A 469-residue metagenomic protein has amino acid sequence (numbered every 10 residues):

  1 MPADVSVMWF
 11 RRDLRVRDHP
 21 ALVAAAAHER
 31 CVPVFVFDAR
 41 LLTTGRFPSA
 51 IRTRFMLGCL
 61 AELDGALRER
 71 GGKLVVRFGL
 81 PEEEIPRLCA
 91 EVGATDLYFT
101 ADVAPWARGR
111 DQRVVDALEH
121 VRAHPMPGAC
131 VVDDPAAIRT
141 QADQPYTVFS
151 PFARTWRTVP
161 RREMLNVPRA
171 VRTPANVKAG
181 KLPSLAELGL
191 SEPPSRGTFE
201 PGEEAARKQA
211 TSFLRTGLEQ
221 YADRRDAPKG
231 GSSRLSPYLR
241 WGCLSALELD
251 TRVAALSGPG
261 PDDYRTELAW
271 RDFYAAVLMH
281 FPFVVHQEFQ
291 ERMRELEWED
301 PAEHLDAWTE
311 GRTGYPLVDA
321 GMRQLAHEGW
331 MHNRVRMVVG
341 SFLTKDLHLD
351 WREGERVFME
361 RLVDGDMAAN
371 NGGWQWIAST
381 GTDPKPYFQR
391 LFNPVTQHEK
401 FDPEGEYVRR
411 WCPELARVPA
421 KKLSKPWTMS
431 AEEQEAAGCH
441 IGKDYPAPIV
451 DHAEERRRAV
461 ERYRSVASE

Functional and structural regions predicted by a protein language model:
M1-M164, G260, A369, E461-V466: Trp/Phe/Arg-rich N-terminal binding region typifying the photolyase-homology
A21, C59, L63, P81 (+7 more regions): Alpha-helical packing segments of well-folded alpha/beta enzyme cores
R52, M56, G314, P448 (+1 more regions): Residue-level preference for long, well-ordered alpha-helices that form the structural scaffold of enzyme catalytic
F55, C59, W106, G202 (+3 more regions): Soluble or luminal CAZymes and related metallo-dependent hydrolases
A142-M293, F401-D402, E406-E469: Glycine/tryptophan-enriched, flexible segments
G230-E414, A420: Active-site-proximal binding-pocket segments
